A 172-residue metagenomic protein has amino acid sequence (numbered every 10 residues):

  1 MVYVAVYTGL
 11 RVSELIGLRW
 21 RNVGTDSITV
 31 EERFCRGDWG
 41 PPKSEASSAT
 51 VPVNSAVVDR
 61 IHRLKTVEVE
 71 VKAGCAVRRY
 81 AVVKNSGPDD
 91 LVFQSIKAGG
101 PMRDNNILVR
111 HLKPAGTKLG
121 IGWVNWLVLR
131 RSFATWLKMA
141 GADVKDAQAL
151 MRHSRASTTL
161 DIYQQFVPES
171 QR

Functional and structural regions predicted by a protein language model:
M1, G9, S13-L18, A147: Alpha-helix N-cap/helix-start motif at helix boundaries, enriched for small hydrophobics
M1-V4, A134: Short alpha-helical "packing" element that flanks the helix-turn-helix/winged-helix DNA-binding module
T8, G17-D90: Conserved tyrosine-mediated DNA breakage-rejoining catalytic core shared by Y-recombinases
T8, V51, T66-K84, P88-L91 (+2 more regions): Short, basic (Lys/Arg/His-rich) helix/loop patches that form interaction surfaces in the mid-to-C-terminal regions
T25, T29, N106-P114, T158: Generic alpha-helical secondary structure signal
F34-R36, G99, M151-R172: Catalytic-site neighborhood detector that most strongly recognizes the C-terminal catalytic loop/helix of tyrosine
